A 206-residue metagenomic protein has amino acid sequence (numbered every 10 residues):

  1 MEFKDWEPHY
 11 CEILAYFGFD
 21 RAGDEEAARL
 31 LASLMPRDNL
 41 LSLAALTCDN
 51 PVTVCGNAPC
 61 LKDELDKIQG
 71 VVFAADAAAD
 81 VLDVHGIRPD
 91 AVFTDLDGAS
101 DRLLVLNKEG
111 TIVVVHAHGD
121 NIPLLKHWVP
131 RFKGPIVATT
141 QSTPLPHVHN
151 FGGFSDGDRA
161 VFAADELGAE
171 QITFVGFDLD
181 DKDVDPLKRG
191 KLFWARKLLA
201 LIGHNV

Functional and structural regions predicted by a protein language model:
M1-V52, K62-L65, F177, K182-V206: N-terminal donor/sugar-recognition subdomains of glycan-related enzymes, prototypically the membrane-proximal stem
L34-M35, C48, G70-V71, A77-A169: Acidic/Gly/His-enriched mid-domain segments of enzyme catalytic cores or analogous surface patches that mediate
N39-S42, P59-D63, A99-D101, V161: A generic local structural motif
P51-A58, V71-F73: Short, hydrophobic/glycine-enriched beta-strand segments
V54-G56, H116, T139, F174-G176: Short beta-strand segments
A58-P59, A78: Glycine- and small/acidic-residue-enriched microsegments that form turns, hinges, and capping elements
D76-A77, G190: Short beta->alpha linker loops
R88-D90, L167-V184: Glycine-rich phosphate/pyrophosphate-binding loops and their adjacent beta-strand/loop elements at enzyme active sites
